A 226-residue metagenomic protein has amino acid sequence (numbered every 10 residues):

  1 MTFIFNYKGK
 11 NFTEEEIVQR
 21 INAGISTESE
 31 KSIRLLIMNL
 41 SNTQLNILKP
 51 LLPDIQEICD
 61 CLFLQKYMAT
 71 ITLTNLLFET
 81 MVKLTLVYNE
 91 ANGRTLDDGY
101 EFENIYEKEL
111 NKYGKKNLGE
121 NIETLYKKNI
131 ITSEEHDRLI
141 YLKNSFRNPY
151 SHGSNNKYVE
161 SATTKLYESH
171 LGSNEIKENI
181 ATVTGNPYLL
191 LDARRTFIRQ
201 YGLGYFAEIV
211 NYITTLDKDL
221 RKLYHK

Functional and structural regions predicted by a protein language model:
M1-M68: Charged alpha-helical initiation segments
N6-S29, Q44, G99, E103 (+8 more regions): Intrinsic-disorder-associated interaction segments
V18, Y113-G114, Y141, S145: Intrinsically disordered, low-complexity sequence elements enriched in Ser/Thr/Gly/Pro
N39-N117, E134-D137: Amphipathic alpha-helical interface elements
K115-S133: ...with weaker cross-activation on analogous glycine-rich loops/strands in unrelated enzymes
N129-K226: Charge-enriched, short contiguous segments at helix-coil
